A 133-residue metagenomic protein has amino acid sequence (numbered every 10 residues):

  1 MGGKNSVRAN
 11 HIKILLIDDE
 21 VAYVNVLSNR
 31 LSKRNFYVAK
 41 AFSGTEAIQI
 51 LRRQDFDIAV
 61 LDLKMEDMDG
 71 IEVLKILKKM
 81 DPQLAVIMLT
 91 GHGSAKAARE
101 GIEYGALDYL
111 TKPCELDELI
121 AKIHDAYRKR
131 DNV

Functional and structural regions predicted by a protein language model:
D18, D62, T90: Active-site residues of response regulator receiver
V24, E66, T90, S94: The feature encodes the CheY-like receiver
N25-K33: Charged docking surfaces used in two-component/phosphorelay signaling
N35-F42, I50: Short hydrophobic/Thr-rich beta-strand motif most characteristic of the beta2 strand and flanking loop of CheY-like
F42-E46, D69-E72: Acidic catalytic/metal-coordinating carboxylates
Q49, I71-Q83: Short amphipathic alpha-helix used as the core "switch/output" element in two-component signaling
K96, C114-H124: C-terminal output helix
